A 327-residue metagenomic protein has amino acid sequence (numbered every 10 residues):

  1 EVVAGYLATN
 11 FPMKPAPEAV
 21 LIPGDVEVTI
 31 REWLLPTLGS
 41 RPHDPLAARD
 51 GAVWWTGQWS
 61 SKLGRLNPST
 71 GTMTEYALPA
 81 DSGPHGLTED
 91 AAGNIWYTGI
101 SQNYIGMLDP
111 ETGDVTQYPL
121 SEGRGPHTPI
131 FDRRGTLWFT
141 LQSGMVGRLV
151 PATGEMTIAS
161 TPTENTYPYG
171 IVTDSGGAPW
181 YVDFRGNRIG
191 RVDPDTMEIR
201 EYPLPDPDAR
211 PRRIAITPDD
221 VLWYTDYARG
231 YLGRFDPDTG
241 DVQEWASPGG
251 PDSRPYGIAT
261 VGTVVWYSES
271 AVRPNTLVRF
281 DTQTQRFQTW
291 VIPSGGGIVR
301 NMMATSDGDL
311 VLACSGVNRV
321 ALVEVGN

Functional and structural regions predicted by a protein language model:
V2-A52, W59: Flexible coil segments in periplasmic/lumen-exposed cytochrome c-class electron-transfer proteins
R31-L35, T72-A77, D114-P119, E155-T161 (+3 more regions): A short beta-strand motif characteristic of beta-propeller blades
L38-D50, A80-A92, E122-R134, S143 (+5 more regions): Beta-rich, blade/repeat-based domains predominating in secreted/periplasmic proteins but also intracellular
V53-W59, I95-N103, L137-S143, P179-R185 (+3 more regions): Conserved beta-strand positions in repeat-built beta-propeller and related beta-rich domains
G57-S69: Beta-propeller domains
K62-R65, N103-M107, M145-R148, R188-R191 (+3 more regions): A short loop-to-beta-strand structural motif that recurs across blades of beta-propeller domains
N67-G71, D109-G113, V150-G154, D193-M197 (+3 more regions): Short loop/turn segments that connect beta-strands within beta-propeller blades
G297-N327: Blade-level signature of beta-propeller repeat domains, shared across WD40, Kelch, NHL, RCC1 and BNR/Asp-box propellers
